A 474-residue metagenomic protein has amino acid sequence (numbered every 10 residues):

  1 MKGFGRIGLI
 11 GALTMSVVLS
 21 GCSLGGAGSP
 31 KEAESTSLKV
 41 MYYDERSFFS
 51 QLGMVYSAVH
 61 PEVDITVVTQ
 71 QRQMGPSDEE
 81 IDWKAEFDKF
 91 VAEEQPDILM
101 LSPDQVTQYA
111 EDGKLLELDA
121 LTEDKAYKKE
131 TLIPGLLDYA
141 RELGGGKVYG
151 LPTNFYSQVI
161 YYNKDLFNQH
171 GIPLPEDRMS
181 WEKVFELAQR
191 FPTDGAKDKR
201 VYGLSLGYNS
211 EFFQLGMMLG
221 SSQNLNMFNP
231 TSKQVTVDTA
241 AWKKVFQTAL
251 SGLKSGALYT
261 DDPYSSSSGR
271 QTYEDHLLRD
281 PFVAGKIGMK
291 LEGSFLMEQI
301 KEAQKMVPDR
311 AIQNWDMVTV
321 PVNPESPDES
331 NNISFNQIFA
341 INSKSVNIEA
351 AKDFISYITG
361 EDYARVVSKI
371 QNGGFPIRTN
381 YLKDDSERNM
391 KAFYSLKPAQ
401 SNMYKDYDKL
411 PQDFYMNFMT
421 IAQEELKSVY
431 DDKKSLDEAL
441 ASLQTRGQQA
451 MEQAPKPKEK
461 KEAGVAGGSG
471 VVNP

Functional and structural regions predicted by a protein language model:
K2-D112, Y127, V346-A350, R365-V366 (+3 more regions): Conserved N-terminal structural module of periplasmic/extracytoplasmic solute-binding proteins
D78-E79, L101-S157, D316-T319: Hinge/lid segment of periplasmic solute-binding proteins
I81, A257-L258, Q304-G374: Extracytoplasmic/periplasmic substrate-recognition and gating elements
F87-K89, P96-D97, Y127-D165, K199-L206 (+2 more regions): A structural signal for short loop-to-beta-strand junctions that line the ligand-binding cleft of periplasmic/secreted
D97-M100, G288-G293, Q299-I300, A311: Paired acidic/hydrophobic, glycine-rich loop segments that form the ligand-binding mouth/hinge of periplasmic-binding
R141-T153, Q158, K183-Q247, L278 (+1 more regions): Extracytoplasmic/periplasmic solute-binding protein
A188, T231-T272, V320: Glycine-centered hinge/linker elements that transmit conformational signals in sensory and ligand-binding systems
S368-Y430, K456-P474: Long, aromatic- and glycine/proline-rich binding clefts that accommodate carbohydrate-like moieties
